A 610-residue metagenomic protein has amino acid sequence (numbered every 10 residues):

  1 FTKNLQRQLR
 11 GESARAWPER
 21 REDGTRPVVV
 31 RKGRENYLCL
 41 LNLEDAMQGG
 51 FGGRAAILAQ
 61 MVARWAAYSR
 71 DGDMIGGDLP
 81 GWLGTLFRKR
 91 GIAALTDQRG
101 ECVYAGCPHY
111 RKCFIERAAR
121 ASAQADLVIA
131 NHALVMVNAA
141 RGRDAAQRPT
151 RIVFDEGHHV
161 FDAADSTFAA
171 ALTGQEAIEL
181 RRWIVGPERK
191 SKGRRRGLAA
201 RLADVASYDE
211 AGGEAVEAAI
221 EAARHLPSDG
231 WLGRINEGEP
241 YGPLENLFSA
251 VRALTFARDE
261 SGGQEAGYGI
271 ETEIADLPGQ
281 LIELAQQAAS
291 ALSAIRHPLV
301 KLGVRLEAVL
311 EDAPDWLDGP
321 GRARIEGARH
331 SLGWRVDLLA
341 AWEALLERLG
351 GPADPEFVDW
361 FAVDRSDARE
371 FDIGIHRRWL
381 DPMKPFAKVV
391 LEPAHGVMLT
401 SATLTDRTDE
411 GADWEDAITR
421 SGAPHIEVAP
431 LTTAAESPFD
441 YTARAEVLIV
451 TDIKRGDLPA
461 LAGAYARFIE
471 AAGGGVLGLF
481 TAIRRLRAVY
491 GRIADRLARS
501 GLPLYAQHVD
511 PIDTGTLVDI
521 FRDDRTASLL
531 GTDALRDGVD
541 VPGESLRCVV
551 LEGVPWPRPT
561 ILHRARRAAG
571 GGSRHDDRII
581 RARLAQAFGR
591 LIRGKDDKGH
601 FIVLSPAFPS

Functional and structural regions predicted by a protein language model:
F1-T2, M398-T400, G475-L486, V603-L604: Conserved RecA-like ASCE P-loop NTPase motor core of nucleic-acid helicases/translocases
K3-D126, R182-F256: A substrate-engagement module of RecA-like helicase motors
A93-A123, M136, R141-R143, L302 (+4 more regions): A contiguous, basic/glycine-rich beta-loop/short-helix subdomain that forms a polymer-engagement track
V135, H159-D162, S166, T405 (+2 more regions): Residues immediately C-terminal
R148-F168, L172: SF2 helicase catalytic motif II
Y441, E446, V450-G456, V509-F608: Conserved RecA-like P-loop NTPase helicase motor core
I449-T481: Conserved interdomain hinge at the start of the Helicase C-terminal
I483-H508: Conserved helicase motor "Helicase C" RecA-like lobe of SF1/SF2 P-loop NTPases
